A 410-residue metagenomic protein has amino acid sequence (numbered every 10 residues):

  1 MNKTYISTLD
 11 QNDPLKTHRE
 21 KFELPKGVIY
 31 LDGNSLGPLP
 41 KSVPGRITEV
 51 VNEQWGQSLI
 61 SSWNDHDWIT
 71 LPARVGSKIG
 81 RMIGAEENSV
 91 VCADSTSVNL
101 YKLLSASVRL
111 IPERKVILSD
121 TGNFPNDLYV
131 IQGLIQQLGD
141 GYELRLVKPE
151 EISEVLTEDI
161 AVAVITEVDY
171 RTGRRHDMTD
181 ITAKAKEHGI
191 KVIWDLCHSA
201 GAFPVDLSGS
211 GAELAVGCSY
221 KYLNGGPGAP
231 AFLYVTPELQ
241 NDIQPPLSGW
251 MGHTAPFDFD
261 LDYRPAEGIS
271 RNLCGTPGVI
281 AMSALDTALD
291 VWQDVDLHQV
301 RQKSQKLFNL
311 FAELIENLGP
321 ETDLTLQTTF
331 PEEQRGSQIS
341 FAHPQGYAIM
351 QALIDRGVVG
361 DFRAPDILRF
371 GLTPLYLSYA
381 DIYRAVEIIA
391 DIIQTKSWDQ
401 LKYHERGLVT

Functional and structural regions predicted by a protein language model:
M1-T410: Pyridoxal 5′-phosphate
